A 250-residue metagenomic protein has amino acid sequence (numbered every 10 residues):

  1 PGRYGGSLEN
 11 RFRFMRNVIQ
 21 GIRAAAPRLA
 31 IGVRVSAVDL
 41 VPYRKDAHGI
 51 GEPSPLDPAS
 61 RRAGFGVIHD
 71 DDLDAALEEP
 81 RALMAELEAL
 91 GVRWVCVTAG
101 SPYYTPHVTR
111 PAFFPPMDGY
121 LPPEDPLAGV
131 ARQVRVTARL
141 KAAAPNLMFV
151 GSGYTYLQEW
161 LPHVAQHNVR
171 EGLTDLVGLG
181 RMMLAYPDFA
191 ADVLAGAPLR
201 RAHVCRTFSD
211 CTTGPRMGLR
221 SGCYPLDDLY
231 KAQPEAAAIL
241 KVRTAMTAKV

Functional and structural regions predicted by a protein language model:
P1-V250: Flavin-dependent oxidoreductase catalytic cores
